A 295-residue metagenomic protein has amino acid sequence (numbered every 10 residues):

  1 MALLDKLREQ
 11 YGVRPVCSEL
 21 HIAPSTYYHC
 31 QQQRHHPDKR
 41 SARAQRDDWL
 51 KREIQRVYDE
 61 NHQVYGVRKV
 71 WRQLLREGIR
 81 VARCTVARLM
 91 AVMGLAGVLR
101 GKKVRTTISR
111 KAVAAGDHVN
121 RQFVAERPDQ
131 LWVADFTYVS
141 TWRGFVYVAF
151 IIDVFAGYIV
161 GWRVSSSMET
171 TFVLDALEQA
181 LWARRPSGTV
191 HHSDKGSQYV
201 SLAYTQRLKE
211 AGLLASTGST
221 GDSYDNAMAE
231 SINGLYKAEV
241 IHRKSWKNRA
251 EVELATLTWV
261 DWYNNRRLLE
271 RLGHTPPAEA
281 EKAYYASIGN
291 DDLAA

Functional and structural regions predicted by a protein language model:
M1-A295: Charged DNA-binding/catalytic regions of mobile-element recombinases
